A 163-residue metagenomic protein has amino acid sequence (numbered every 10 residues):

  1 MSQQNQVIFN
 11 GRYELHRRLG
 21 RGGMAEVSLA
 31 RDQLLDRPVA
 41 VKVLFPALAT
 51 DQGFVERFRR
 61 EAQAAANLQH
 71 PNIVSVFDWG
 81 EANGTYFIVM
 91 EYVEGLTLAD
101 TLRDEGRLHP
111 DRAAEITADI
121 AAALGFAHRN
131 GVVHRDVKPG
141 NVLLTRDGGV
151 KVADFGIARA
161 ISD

Functional and structural regions predicted by a protein language model:
H16-G22, V27: Protein kinase glycine-rich loop
R31-P38: Conserved N-lobe loop of protein kinases adjacent to the ATP-binding glycine-rich P-loop
F45-N67: AlphaC helix of the eukaryotic protein kinase fold
W79: Activation-segment/catalytic-loop signature of the eukaryotic protein kinase fold
N83-T97, T101: Conserved short submotifs of the Hanks-type protein kinase catalytic core that shape the nucleotide-binding pocket
I116-T117: Activation segment signature within eukaryotic-like protein kinase domains
I120-V132: Protein kinase catalytic-loop region centered on the HRD/HxD motif
